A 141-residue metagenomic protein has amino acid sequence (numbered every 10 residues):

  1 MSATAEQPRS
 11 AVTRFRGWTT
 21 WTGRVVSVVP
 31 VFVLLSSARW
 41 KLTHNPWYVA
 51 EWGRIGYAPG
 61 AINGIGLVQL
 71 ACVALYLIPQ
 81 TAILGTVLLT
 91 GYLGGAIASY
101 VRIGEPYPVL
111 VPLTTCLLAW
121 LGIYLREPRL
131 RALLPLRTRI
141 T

Functional and structural regions predicted by a protein language model:
M1-S37, Q80-T141: Extended, low-polarity transmembrane helix blocks
G23-V26, W40, I65-V68: Residue-level micro-sites within transmembrane alpha helices that shape and flank functional polar/acidic positions
S36, Y57-L77: Core segments of alpha-helical transmembrane spans in multipass integral membrane proteins
S36-A61: Solvent-exposed, well-ordered loop and adjacent helix/strand elements within mature globular domains that form
L42-N45, A58, L77, T81 (+1 more regions): Residues at alpha-helix boundaries and the short loops/turns that link adjacent helices
N45-W47, V68, Y92: A generic alpha-helix surface/boundary motif
I55, A74, Y100-G104: Alpha-helix C-capping/helix-to-loop hinge sites
